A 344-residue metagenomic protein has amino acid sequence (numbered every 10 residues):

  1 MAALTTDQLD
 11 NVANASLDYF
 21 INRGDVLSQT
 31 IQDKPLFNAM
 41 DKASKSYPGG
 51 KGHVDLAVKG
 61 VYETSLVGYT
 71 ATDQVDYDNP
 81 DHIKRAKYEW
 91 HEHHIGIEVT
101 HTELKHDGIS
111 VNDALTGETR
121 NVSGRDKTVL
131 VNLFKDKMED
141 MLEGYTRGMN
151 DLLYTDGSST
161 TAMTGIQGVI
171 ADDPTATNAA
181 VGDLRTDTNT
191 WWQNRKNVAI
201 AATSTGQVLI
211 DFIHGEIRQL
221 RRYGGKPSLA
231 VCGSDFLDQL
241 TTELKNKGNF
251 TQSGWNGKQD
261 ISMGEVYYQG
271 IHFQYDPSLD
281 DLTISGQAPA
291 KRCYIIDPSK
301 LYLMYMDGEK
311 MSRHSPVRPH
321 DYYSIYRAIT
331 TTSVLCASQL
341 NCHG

Functional and structural regions predicted by a protein language model:
A2-K291, I296-G344: Flexible, glycine/threonine- and acidic-rich loop/arm segments that mediate assembly and lattice contacts in viral
